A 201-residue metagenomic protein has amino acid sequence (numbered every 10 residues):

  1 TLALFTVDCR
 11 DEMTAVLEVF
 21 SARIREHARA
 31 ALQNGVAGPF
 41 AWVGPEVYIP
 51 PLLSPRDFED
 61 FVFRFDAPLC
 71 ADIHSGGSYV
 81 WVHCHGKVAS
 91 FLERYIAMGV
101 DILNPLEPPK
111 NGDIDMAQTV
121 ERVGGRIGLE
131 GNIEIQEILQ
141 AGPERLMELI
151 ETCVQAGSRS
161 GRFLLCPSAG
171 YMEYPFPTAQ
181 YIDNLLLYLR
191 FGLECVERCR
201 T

Functional and structural regions predicted by a protein language model:
T1-T201: Active-site loop segments of alpha/beta catalytic cores
